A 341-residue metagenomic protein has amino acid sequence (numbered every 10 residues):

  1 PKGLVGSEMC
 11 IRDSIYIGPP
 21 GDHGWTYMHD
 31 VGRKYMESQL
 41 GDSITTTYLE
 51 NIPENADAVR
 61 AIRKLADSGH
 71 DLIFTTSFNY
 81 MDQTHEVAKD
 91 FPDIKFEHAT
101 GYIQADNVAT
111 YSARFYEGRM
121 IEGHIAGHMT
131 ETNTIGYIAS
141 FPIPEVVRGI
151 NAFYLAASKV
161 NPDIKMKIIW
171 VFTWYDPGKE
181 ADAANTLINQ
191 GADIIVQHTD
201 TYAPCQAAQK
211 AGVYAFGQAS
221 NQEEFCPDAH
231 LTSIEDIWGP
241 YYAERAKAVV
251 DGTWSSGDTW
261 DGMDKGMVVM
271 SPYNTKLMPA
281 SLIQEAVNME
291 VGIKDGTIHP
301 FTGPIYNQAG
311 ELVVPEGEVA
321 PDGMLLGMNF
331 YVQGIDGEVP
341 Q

Functional and structural regions predicted by a protein language model:
P1-G6, I11: Single conserved hydrophobic/aromatic residue that forms the stacking wall/gate of nucleotide- or nucleobase-binding
R12-G32, M36-L40, Y48-A58, F78 (+1 more regions): Extracytoplasmic "Venus flytrap"
R33, R119-I168, D258-P279: An alpha-beta-alpha
G69-S77, E97-A99, Q190-T201, F216-Q218: Periplasmic-binding protein-like
K89-A113, S220-D228: Flexible loop/hinge segments that line or gate small-molecule binding clefts
Y111-N133, I234-W254: Hydrophobic alpha-helical segments within soluble ligand-binding/sensing domains
E145-D193, Q197-H198: Extracellular/periplasmic Venus flytrap/periplasmic-binding protein
D251-G257, D261-Q341: Segments of small-molecule ligand-sensing domains
